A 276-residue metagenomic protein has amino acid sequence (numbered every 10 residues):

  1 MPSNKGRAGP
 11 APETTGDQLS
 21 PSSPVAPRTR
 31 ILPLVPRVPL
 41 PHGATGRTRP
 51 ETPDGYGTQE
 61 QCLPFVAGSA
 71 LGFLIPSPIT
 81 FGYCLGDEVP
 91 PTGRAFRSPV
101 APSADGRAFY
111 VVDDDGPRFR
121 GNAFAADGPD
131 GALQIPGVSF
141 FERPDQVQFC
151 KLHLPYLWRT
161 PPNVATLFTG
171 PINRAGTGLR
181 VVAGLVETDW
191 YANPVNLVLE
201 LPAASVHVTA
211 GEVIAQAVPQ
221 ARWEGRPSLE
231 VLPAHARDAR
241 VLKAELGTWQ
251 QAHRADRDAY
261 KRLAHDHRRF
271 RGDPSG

Functional and structural regions predicted by a protein language model:
M1-A192, V198-G276: Non-catalytic terminal segments and appended small domains
